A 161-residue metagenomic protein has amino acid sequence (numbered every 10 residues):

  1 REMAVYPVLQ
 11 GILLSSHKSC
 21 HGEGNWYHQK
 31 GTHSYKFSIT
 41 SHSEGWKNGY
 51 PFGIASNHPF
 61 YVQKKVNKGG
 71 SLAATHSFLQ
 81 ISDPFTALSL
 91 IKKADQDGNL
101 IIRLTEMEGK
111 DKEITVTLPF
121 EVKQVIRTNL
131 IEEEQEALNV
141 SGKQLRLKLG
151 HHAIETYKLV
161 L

Functional and structural regions predicted by a protein language model:
R1-L161: Terminal accessory/anchoring regions of large secretory-pathway or extracellular enzymes
